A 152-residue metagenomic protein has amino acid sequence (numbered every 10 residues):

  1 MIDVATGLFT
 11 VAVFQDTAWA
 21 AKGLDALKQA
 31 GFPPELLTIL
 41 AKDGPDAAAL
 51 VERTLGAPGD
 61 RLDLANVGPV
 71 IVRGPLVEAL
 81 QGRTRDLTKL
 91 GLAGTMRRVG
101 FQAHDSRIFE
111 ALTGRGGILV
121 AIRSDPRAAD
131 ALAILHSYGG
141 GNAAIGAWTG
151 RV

Functional and structural regions predicted by a protein language model:
M1-V152: Positively charged, small/polar-rich N-terminal and surface patches that mediate targeting and assembly and bind
